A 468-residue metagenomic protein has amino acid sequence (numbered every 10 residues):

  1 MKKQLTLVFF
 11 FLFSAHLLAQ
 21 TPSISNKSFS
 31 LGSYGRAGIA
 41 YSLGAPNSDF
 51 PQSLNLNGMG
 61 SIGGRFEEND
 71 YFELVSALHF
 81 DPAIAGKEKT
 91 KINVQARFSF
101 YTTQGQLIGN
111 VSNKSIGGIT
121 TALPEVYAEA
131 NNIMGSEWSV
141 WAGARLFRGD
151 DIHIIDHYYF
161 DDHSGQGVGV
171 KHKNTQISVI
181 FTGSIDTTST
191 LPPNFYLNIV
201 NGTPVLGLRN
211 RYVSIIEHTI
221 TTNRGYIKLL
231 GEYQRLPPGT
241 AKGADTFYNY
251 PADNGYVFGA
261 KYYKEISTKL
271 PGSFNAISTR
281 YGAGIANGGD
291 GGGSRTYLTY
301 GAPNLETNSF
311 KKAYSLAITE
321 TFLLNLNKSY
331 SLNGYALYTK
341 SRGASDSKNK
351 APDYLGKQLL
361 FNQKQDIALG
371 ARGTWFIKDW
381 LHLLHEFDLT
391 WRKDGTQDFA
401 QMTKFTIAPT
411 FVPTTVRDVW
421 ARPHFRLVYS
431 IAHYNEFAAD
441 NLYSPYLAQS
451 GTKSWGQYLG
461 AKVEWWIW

Functional and structural regions predicted by a protein language model:
M1-P22: Bacterial Sec-dependent N-terminal signal peptides
A19-S136, V140-A142, K173, L323 (+5 more regions): Beta-barrel outer-membrane channel/assembly domains of diderm bacteria
K27, F66-F72, I119-P124, F160-Q166 (+9 more regions): Residues that define the transmembrane beta-barrel architecture of outer-membrane proteins
S33-Y41, V94-F100, V140-L146, I177-G183 (+8 more regions): Transmembrane beta-barrel strands of outer-membrane/channel proteins
G38-G64, Q106-P124, M134-P251, A302-L305 (+1 more regions): Surface-exposed coil loops of outer-membrane beta-barrel proteins
I39-N47, P82-I84, F100-I108, R148-I152 (+10 more regions): Gram-negative outer-membrane beta-barrel proteins
P192-P204, A368, T390-T406, T410-W420 (+3 more regions): Outer-membrane beta-barrel transmembrane domain signature
T221-P237, N249-D394, M402-F411, W465: Detector for outer-membrane/organellar transmembrane beta-barrel domains, recognizing the amphipathic beta-strand
